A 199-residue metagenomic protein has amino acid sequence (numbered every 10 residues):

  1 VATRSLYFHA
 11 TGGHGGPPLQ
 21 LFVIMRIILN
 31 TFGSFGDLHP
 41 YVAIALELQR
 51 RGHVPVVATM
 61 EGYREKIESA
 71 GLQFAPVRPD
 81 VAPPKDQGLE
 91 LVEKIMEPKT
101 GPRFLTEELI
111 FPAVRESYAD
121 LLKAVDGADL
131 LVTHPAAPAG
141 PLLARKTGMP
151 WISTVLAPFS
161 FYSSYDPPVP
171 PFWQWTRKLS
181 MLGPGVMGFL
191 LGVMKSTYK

Functional and structural regions predicted by a protein language model:
V1, V23-I24: Short hydrophobic transmembrane-like helices used for membrane targeting/insertion
V1-S5, H14-P18: Short, low-complexity intrinsically disordered segments enriched in A/P/G/S/L with frequent Arg, especially at protein
Y7-F8, F22: Aromatic (phenylalanine/tyrosine) cluster motif
P17, F35, H53-P55, P112 (+1 more regions): Residue-level marker of alpha-helix boundaries and capping positions
M25-A75: N-terminal subdomain of nucleotide-sugar transferases
E61-K199: Nucleotide-sugar-dependent glycosyltransferase catalytic domains
